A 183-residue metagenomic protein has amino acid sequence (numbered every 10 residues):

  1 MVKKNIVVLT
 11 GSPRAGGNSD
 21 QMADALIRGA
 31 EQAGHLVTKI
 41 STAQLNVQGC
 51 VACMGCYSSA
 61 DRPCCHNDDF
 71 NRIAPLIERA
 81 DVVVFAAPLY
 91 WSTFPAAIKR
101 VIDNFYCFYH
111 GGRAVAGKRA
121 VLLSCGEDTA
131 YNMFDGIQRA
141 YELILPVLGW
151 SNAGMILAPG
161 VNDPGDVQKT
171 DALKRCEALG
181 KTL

Functional and structural regions predicted by a protein language model:
M1-A86, Y90-G111, L157, G165-L183: N-terminal beta1-alpha1-beta2 submodule of the flavodoxin-like/Rossmannoid cofactor-binding fold
A96-A97, Y109-G154: Short, glycine-/small-residue-rich phosphate/pyrophosphate-handling segment
Y131-N132, D163-G165: Short active-site-adjacent structural elements
G160: Active-site rim beta-loop-alpha module in soluble metabolic enzymes
